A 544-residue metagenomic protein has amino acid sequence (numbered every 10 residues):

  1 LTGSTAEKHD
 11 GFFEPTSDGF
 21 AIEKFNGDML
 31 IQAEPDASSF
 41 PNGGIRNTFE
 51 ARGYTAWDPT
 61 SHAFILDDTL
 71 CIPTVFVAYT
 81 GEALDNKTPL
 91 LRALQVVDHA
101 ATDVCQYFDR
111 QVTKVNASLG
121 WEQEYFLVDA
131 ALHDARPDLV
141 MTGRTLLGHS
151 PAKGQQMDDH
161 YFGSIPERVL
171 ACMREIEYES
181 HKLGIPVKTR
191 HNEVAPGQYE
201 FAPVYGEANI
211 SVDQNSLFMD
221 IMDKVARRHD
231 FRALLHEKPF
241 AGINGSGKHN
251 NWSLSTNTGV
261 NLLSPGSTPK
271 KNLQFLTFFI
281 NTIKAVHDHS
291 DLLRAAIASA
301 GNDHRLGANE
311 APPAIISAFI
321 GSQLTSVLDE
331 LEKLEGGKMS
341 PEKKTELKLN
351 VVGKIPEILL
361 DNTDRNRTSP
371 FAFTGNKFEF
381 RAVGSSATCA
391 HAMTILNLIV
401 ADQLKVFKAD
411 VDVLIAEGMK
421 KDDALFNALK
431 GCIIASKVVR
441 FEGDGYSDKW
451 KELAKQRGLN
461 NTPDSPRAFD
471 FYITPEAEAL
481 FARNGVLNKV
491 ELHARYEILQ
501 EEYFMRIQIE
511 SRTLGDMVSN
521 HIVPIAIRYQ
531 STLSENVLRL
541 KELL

Functional and structural regions predicted by a protein language model:
L1-L235, N244-N250, L254-E497: Glycine-rich, acidic/polar active-site loops that bind/position phosphate-bearing ligands
E237-P239: Short, well-ordered turn and helix-capping elements at secondary-structure junctions
Q500-L544: Substrate-recognition/cap regions that form aromatic- and gly/pro-loop-enriched pockets for small-molecule ligands
